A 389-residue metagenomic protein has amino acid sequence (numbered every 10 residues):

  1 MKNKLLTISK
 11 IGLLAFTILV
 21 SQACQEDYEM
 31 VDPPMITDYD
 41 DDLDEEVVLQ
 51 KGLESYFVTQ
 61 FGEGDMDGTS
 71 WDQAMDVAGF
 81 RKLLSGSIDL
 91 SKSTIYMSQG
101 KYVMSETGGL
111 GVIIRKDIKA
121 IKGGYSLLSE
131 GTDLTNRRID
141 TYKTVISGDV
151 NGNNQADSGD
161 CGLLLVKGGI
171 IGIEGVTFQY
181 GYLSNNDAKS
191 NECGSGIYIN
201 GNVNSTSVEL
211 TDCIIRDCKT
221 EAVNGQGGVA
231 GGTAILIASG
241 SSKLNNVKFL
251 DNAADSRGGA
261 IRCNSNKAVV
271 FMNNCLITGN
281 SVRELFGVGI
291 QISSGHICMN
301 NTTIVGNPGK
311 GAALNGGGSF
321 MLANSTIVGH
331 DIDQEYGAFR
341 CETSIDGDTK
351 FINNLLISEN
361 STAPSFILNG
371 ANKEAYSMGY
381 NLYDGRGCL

Functional and structural regions predicted by a protein language model:
M1-P33: Bacterial Sec-dependent N-terminal signal peptides
V20-L53: Bacterial Sec-dependent N-terminal signal peptides
L53, L90-K92, K116-I118, G168-I170 (+2 more regions): A general structural motif
V58-S98, V103, G109-I113, D160: Acidic Gly/Asp/Thr-rich repetitive segments characteristic of extracellular carbohydrate-active and adhesion proteins
S105-K116, A120, E130-I139, I199-N202 (+3 more regions): Predominantly extracellular beta-rich ligand-binding scaffolds that present long acidic/polar faces for carbohydrate
K119-A188, K219: Right-handed parallel beta-helix/beta-spiral solenoid domain characteristic of secreted/periplasmic
G168-L285: Right-handed parallel beta-helix
